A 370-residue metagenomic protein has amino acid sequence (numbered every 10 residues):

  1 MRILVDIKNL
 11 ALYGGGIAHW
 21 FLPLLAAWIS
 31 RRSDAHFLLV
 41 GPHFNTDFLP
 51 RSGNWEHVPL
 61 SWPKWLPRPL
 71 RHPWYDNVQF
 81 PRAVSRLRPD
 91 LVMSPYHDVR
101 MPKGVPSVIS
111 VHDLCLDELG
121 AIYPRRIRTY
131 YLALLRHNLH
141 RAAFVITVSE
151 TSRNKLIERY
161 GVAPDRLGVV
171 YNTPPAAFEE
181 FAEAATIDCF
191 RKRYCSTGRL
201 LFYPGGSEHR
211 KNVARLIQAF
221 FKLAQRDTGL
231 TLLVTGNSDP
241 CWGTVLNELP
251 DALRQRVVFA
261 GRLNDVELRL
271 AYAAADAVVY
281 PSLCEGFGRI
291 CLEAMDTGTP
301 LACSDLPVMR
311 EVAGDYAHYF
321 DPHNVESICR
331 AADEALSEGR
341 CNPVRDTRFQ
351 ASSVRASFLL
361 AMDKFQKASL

Functional and structural regions predicted by a protein language model:
M1-L370: Carbohydrate transferase catalytic cores enriched for Leloir-type hexosyltransferases
